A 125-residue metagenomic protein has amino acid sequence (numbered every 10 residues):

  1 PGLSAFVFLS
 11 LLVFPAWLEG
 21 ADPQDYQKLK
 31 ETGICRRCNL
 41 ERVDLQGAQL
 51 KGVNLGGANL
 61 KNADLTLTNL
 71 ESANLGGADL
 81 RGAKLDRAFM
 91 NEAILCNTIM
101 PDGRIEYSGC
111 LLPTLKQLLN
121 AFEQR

Functional and structural regions predicted by a protein language model:
S4-V13: Bacterial N-terminal signal peptides
A16-R125: Tandem repeat scaffolds
